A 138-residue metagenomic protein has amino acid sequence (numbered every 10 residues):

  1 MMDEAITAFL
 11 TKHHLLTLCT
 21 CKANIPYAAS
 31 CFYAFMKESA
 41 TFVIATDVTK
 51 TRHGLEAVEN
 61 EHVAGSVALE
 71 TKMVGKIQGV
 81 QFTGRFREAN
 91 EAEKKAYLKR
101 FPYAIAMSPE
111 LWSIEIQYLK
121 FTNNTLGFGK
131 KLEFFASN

Functional and structural regions predicted by a protein language model:
M1-E4, V48-R52, K95-Y97: Charged, amphipathic alpha-helical segments
A8-A23, V63-V67: A short, Trp-centered hydrophobic/proline-enriched beta-strand micro-motif
L10, L55-A57, Y97: A generic structural signal for nonpolar/aromatic side chains embedded in well-ordered alpha-helices
K12-L16, A29, E38-A40, E59-V63 (+2 more regions): A generic structural signal for short beta-strands and their flanking turns/coil linkers
P26, A40-F42, L119: Hydrophobic residues embedded in beta-strands of well-ordered beta-sheets
A34-K72: A short mixed-secondary-structure module that forms the rim of ligand-binding clefts
V74-N138: Charged, gly/pro-rich active-site loop segments
